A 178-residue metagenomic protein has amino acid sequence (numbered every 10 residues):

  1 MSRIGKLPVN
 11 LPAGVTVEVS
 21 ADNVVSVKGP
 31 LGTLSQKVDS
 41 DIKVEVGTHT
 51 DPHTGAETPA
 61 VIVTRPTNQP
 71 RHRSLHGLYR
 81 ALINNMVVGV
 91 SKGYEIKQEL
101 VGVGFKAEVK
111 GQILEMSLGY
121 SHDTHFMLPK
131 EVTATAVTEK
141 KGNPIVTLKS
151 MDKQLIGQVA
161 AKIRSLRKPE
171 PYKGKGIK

Functional and structural regions predicted by a protein language model:
S2-H76, R80-V88, K92-K178: N-terminal intrinsically disordered, cationic/polar leader segments that include organellar targeting peptides
